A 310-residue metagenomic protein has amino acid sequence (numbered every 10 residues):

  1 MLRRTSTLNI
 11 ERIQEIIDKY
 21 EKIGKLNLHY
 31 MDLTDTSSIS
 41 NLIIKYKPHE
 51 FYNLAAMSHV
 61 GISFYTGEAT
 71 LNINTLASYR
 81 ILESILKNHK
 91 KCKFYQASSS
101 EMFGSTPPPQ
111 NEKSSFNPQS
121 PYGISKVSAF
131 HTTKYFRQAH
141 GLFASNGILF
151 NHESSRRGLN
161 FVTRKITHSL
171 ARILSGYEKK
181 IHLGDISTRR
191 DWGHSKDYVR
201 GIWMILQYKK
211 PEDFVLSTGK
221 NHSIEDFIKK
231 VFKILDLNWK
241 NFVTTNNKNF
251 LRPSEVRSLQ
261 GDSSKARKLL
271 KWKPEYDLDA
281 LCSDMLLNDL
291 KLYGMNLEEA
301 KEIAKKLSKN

Functional and structural regions predicted by a protein language model:
M1-H152, K196, L206, P274-Y276 (+1 more regions): N-terminal Rossmann-like NAD(P)+-binding domain of SDR-like oxidoreductases, especially those catalyzing
M1-L2, L8, R157-N310: C-terminal substrate-binding subdomain of Rossmann-fold SDR/epimerase-dehydratase oxidoreductases
